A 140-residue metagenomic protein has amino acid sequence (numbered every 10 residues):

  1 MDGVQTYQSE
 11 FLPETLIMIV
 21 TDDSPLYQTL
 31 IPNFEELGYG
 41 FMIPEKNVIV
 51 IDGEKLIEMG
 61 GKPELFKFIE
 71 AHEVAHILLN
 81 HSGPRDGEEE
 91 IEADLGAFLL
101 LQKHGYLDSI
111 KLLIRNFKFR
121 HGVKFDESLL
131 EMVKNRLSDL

Functional and structural regions predicted by a protein language model:
M1, E36-G38, K103, R120: Intrinsically disordered, low-complexity segments enriched in small/polar residues
M1-I31: A metal-dependent hydrolase signature that marks the N-terminal structural subdomain at the beginning of catalytic folds
V20-P63, V74-H81: Active-site scaffold of zinc-dependent metalloenzymes
K55-E58, E73-E92, L100-G105: Catalytic Zn2+-binding segment of zinc metalloproteases
P63-F68, E89-E92: Alpha-helical scaffolds flanking conserved acidic
F68, F98-L99: Contiguous, well-ordered alpha-helical segments that form the cores/surfaces of helical PPI scaffolds
K103-L140: Long, well-structured alpha-helical subdomains associated with metal-dependent extracellular/ecto-lumenal hydrolases
